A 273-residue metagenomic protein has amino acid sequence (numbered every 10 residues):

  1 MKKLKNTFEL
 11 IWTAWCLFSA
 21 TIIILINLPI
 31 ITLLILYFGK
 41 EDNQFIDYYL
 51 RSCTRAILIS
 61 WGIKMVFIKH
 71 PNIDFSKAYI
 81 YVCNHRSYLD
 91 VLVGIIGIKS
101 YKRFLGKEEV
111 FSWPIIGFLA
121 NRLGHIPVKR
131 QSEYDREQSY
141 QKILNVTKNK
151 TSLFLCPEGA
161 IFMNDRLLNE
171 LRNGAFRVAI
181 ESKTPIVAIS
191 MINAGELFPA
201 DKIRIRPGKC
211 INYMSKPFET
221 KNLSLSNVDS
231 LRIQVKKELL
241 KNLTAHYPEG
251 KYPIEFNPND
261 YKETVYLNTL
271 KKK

Functional and structural regions predicted by a protein language model:
M1-I80, N268-K273: Membrane-proximal helical "anchor" segments flanking the first transmembrane region of inner-membrane enzymes
K3-T7, E137-K273: Non-catalytic C-terminal accessory region of glycerolipid acyltransferases and related lyso-lipid remodeling enzymes
L28-R51, S60-W61, D74-E133: Catalytic core of membrane glycerolipid acyltransferases/transacylases, capturing the structured, soluble-facing
I57-L58, A120, V146, A179: A generic structural signal for well-ordered alpha-helical segments
W61-I68, D135-E137, A194-E196: Short gly/ser/thr-rich secondary-structure transition/capping motifs
F67, I126-K129, T220: Short acidic-hydrophobic, aromatic-tinged amphipathic segments that line or gate anion-handling sites
